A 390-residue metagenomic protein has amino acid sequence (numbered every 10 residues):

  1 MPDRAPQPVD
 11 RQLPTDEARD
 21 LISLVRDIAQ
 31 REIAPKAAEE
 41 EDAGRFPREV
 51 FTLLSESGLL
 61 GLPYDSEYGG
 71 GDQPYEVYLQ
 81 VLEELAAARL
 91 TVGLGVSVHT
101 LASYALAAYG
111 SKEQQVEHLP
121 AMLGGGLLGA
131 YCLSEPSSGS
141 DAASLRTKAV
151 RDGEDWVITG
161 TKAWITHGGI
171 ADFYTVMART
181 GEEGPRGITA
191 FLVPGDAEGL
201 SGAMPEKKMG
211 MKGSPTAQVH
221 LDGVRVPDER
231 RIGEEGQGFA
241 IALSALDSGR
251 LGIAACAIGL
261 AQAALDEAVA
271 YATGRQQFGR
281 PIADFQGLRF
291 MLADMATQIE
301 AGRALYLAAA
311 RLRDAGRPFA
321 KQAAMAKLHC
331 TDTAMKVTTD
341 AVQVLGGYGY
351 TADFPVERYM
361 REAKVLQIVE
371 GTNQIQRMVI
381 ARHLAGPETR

Functional and structural regions predicted by a protein language model:
M1-A88, V92, Y109-Q114, A121 (+5 more regions): Alpha-helical interface subdomain recognition
D72-Q80, D141-L145, P194, H220 (+1 more regions): Structural signature of FAD isoalloxazine-binding scaffolds in flavoprotein oxidoreductases
L90-E113, G139-A142: N-terminal glycine-rich flavin-associated loop
M122, S137-S140, W164-H167, T180-E182 (+1 more regions): Short Gly/Pro-enriched turn/cap motifs at secondary-structure boundaries
G125-L133: A short, Trp-centered hydrophobic/proline-enriched beta-strand micro-motif
S144, D196-P227: Flexible, small-/acidic-enriched active-site or ligand-binding loops
T159-A203: A short core secondary-structure module
V219-S244: A short, charged helix-loop
